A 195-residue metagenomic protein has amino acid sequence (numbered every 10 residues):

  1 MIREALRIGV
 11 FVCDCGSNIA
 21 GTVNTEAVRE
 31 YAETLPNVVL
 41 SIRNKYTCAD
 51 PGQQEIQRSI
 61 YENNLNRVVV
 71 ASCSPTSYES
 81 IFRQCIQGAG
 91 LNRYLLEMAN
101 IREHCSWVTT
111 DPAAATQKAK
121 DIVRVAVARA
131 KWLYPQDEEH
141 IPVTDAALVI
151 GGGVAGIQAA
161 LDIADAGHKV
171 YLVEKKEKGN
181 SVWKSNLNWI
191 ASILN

Functional and structural regions predicted by a protein language model:
M1-N195: Residues forming the flavin
